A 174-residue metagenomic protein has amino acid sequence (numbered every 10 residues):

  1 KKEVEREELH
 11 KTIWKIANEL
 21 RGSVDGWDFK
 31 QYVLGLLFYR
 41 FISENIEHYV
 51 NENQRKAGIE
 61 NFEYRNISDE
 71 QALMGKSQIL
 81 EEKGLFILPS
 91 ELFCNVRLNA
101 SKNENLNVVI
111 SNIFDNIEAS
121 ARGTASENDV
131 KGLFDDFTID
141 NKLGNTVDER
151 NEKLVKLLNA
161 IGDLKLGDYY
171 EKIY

Functional and structural regions predicted by a protein language model:
K1-Y174: Non-catalytic, mostly N-terminal accessory regions of nucleic-acid modification and defense proteins
